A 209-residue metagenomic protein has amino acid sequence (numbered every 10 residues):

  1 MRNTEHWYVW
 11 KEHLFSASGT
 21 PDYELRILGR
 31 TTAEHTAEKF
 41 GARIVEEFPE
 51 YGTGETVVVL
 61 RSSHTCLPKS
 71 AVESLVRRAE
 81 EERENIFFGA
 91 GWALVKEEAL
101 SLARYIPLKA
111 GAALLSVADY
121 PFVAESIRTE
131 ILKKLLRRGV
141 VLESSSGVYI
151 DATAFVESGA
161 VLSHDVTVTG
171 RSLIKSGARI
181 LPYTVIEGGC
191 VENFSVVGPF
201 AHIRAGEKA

Functional and structural regions predicted by a protein language model:
M1-G147, A152-T153, G159: Terminal amphipathic alpha-helical/low-complexity segments used for targeting or macromolecular assembly
V141-A209: Structural signal for interior beta-strand "rungs" in well-ordered beta-sheet cores of soluble enzyme domains
